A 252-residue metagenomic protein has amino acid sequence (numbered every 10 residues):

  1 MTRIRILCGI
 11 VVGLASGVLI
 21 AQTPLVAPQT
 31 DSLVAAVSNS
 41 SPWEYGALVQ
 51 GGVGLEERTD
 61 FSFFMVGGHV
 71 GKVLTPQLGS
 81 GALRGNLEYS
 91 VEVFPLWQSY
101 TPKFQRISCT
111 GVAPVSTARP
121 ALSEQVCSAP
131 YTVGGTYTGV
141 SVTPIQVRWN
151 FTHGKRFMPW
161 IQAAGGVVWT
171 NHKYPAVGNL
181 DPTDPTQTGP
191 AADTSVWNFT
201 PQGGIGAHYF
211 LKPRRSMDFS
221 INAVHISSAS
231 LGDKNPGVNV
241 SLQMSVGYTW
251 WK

Functional and structural regions predicted by a protein language model:
M1-V37, K252: Cleavable N-terminal export/targeting peptides
T23, L33-P42, T75-L87, T152-M158 (+1 more regions): Short loop/turn motifs that connect adjacent beta-strands in outer-membrane beta-barrel proteins
N39, D60-S62, Y137-S141, D193-T200 (+1 more regions): Short sequence motifs at beta-strands and strand-loop junctions characteristic of Gram-negative outer-membrane
S41-A47, R84-V93, T143, P159-G165 (+3 more regions): Transmembrane beta-strands of outer-membrane beta-barrel proteins
G51-V66, V196: Surface-exposed strand-loop-strand hairpins of Gram-negative outer-membrane beta-barrel proteins
V53-E56, S128-G134, K173, P185-D193 (+1 more regions): Extracellular loop and loop/strand-boundary signature of outer-membrane beta-barrel proteins
F64-V177, T249: Gram-negative (and chloroplast) outer-membrane scaffold detector with strong preference for beta-barrel transmembrane
G68, V238-K252: Outer-membrane beta-barrel "beta-signal"
